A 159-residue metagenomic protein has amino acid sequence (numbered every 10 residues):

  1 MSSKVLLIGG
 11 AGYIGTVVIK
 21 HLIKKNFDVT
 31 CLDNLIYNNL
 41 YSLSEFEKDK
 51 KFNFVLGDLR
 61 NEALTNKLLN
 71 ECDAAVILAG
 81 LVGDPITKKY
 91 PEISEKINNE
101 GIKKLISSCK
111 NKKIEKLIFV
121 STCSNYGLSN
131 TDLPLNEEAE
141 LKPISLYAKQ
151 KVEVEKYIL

Functional and structural regions predicted by a protein language model:
M1-L159: N-terminal Rossmann-like NAD(P)+-binding domain of SDR-like oxidoreductases, especially those catalyzing
